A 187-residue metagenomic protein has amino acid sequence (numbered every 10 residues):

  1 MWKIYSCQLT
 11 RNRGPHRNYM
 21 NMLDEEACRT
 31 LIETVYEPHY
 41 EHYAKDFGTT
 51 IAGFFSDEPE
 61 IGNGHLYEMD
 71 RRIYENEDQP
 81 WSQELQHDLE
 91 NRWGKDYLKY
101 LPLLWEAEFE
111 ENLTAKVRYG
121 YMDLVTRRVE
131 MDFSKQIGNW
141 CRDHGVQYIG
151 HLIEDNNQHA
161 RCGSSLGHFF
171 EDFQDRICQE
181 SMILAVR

Functional and structural regions predicted by a protein language model:
M1, T49-F54, Q136-W140, G145-G150 (+1 more regions): Beta-sheet entry/capping signal
M1-Y119, T126-R127, M131: Mature extracytoplasmic enzyme cores
Y40-Y43, K135-N139, L166-F170: Generic recognition of flexible, low-complexity loop/linker segments
E58-W81, R142, Y148-A185: Substrate-binding cleft/loops of secretory-pathway carbohydrate-active enzymes
